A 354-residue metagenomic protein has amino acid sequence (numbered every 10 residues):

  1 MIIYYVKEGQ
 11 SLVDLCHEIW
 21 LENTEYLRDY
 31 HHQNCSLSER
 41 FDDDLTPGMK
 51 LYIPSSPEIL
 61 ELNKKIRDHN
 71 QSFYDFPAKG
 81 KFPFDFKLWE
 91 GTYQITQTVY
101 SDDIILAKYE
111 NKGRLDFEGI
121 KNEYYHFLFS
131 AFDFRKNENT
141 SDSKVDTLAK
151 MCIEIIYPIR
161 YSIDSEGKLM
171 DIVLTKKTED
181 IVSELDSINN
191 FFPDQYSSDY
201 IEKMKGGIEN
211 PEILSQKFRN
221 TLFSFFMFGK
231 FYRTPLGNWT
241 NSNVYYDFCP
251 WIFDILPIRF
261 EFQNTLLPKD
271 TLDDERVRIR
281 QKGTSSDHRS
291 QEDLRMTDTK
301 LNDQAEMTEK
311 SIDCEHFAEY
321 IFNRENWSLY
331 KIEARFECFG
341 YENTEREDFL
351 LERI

Functional and structural regions predicted by a protein language model:
M1-L21: Primarily a LysM-type cell-wall glycan-binding module
I3, N23-R67: Extracellular LysM carbohydrate-binding repeats and other cell-envelope/extracellular binding modules
E8, L62-I354: Signature of exported/secreted
L15, Y52-P54, T96: Residue-level recognition of conserved beta-strand edge/terminus positions
C16, L27, G48, L115-F117 (+1 more regions): Short low-polarity hydrophobic stretches
E22-N23, F191: Short coil/loop linkers at secondary-structure junctions
